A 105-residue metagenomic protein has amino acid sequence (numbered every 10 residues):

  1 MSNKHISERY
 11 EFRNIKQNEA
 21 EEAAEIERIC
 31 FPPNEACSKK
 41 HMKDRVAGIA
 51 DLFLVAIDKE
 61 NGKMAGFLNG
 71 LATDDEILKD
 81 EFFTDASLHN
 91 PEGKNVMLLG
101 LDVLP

Functional and structural regions predicted by a protein language model:
M1-H5: Short acidic N-proximal helix/loop "leader" segments that mark the beginning of a domain or an inter-domain linker
R9-E22: A short beta-loop-alpha structural element at the N-terminal edge of CoA-dependent acyl/N-acetyltransferase catalytic
E11, D51-L52: Short loop/turn microsegments at loop-to-beta-strand junctions
N14, A24-S38: Helix-loop element at the rim of GNAT/NAT acetyltransferase active sites that forms part of the acceptor-substrate
D44-I49: Short loop/turn motifs at secondary-structure junctions and domain boundaries
F53-D58: Cytosolic beta-strand hydrophobic patch enriched in CBS
K63, F67-L101: Conserved acyl-donor/pantetheine-binding loop and adjacent beta-alpha core of acyl/acetyltransferases and related
L104-P105: Active-site acidic-Proline motif in GNAT/NAT acetyltransferases
